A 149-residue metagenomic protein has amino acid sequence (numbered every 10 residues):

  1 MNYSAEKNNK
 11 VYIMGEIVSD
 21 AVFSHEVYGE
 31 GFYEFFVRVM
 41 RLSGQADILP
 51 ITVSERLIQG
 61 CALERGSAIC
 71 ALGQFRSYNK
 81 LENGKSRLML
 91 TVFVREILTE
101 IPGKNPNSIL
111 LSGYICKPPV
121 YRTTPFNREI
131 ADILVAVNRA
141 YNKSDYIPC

Functional and structural regions predicted by a protein language model:
M1-C149: OB-fold and OB-like single-stranded nucleic-acid-recognition modules and their adjacent interaction interfaces
